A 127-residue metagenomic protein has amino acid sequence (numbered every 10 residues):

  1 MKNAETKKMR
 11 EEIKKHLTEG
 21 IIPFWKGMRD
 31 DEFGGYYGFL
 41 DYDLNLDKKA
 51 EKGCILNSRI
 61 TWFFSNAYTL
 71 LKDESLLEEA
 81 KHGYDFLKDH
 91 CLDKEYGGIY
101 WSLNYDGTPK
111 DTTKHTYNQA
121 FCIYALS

Functional and structural regions predicted by a protein language model:
M1-S127: Glycan-recognition and catalytic cores of secretory/periplasmic carbohydrate-active enzymes
